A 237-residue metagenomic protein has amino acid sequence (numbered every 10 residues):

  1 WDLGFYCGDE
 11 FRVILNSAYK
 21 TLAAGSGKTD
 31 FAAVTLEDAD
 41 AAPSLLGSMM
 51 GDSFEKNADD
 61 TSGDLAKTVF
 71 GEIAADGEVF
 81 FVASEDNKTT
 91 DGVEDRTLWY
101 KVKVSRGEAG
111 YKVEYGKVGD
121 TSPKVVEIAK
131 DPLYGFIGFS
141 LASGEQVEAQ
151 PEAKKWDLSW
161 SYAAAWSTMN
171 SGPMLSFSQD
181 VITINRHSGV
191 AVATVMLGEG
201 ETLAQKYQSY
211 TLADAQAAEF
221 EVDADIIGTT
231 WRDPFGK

Functional and structural regions predicted by a protein language model:
W1-K237: Surface-exposed, beta-sheet-biased, low-hydrophobicity segments with strongly acidic/polar composition
